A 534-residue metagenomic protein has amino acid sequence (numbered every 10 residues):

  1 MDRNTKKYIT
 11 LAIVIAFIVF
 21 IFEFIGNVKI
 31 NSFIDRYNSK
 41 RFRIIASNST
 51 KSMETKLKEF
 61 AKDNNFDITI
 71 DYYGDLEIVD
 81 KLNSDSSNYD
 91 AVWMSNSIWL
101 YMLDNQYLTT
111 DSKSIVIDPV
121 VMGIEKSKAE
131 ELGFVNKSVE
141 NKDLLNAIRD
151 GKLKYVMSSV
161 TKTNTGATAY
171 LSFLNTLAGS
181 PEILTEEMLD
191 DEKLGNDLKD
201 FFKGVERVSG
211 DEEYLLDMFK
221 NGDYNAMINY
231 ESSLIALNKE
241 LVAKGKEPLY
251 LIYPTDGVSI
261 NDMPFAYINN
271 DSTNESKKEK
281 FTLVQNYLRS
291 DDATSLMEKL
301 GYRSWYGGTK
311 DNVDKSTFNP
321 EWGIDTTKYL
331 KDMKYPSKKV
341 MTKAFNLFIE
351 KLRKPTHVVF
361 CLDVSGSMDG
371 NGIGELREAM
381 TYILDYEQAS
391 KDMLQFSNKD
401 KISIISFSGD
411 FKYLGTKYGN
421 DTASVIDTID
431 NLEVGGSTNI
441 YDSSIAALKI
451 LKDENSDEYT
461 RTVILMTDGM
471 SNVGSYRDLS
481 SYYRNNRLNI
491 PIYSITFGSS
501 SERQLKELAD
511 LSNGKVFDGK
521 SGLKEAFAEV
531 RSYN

Functional and structural regions predicted by a protein language model:
K7, W305-V359, G366-G374: Acidic, polar low-complexity linker/tail segments
I34-S159: N-terminal segment of the mature folded domain
V121-K128, N261-E279, L296-L300: A bilobed periplasmic-binding-protein/Venus flytrap-type ligand-binding module shared by bacterial periplasmic
I148, T161, Q285-T309: Periplasmic-binding protein-like
P181-Y253: Ligand-binding pocket segment of bilobal, Venus flytrap-like solute-binding proteins
K246, E375, N431, T467-D518 (+1 more regions): VWA/integrin I-like adhesion module and closely mimicked acidic/polar interface patches used
K351-T416, S443-S444, T462-M466, F497-S500: Von Willebrand factor
K412-R461, S494-Q504, E525-A526: Von Willebrand factor
